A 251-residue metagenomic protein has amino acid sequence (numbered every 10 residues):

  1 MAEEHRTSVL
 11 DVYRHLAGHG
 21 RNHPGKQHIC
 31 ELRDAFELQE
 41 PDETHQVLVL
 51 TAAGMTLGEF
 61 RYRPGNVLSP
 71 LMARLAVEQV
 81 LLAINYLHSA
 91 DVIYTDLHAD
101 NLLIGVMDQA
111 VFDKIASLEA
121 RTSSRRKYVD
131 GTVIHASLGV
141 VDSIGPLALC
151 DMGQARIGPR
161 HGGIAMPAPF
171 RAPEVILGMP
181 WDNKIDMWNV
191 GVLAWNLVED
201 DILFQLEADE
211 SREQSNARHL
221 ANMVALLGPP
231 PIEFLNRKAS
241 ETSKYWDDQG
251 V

Functional and structural regions predicted by a protein language model:
M1-V251: Intrinsically disordered, low-complexity regulatory segments of kinases
